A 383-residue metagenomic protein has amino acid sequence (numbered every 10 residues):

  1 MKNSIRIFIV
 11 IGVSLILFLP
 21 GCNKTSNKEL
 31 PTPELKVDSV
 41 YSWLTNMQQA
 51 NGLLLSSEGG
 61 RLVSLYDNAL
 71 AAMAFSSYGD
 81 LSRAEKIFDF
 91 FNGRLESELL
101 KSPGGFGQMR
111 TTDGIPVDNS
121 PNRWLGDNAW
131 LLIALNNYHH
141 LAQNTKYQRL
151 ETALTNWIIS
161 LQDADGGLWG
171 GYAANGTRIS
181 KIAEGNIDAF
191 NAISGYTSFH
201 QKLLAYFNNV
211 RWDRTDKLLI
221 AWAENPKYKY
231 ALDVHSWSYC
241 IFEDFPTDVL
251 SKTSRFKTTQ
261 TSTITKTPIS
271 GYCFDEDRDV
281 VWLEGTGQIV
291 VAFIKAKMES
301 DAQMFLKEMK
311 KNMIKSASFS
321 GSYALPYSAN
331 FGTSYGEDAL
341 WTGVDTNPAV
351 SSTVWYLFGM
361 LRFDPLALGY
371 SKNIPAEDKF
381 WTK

Functional and structural regions predicted by a protein language model:
M1-I9: Bacterial N-terminal signal peptides that target proteins for export
V13-L17: Hydrophobic core
L19-G21: C-terminal motif of bacterial Sec signal peptides marking the signal peptidase cleavage site
N23-T25: Bacterial signal peptide processing site
E29-Y66, G93, L100-G114, P121-G126 (+7 more regions): Extended ligand-binding clefts on enzyme/binding-domain cores
A69-L81, F91, H235-S236, F293: Alpha-helical support elements that line or immediately flank enzyme active sites and cofactor-binding pockets
A74, A134, Y138-L141, A292: Residue-level signature for tetratricopeptide repeat
